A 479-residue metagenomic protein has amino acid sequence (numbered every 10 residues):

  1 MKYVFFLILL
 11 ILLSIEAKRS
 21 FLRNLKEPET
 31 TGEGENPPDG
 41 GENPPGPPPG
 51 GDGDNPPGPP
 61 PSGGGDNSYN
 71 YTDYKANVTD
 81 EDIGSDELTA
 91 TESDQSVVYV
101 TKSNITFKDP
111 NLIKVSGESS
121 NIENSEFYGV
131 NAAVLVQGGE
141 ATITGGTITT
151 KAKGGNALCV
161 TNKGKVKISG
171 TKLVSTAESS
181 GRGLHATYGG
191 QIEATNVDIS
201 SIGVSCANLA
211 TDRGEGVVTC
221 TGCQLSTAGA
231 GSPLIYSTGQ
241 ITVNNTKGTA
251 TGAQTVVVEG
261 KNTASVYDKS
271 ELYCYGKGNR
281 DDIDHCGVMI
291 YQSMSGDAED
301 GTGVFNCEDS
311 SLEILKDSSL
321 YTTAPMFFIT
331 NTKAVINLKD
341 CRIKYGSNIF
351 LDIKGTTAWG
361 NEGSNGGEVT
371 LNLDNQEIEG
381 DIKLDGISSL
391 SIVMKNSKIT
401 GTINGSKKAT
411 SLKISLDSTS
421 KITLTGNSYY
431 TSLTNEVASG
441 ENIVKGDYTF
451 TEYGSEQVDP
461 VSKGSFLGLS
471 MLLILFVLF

Functional and structural regions predicted by a protein language model:
M1-I8, L467-G468: Classical eukaryotic N-terminal signal peptides for Sec-dependent ER targeting/secretion, especially the positively
L10-E27, V477-F479: N-terminal signal peptide
N24-G34, P57-S120: N-terminal segments that cap or nucleate solenoid repeat domains
P61-T72, E92-Y99, N121-L135, A152-C159 (+9 more regions): Extracellular beta-strand/beta-solenoid scaffold signature
V78-D86, N104-N111, A141-G146, K165-K172 (+11 more regions): All-beta strand scaffolds that present successive hydrophobic residues in beta-strands
E87-A141, G145-T150, N156-K163, S428-P460: Extracellular beta-helix/beta-solenoid repeat scaffolds
G405-S411, L424-N435: Surface-exposed loop/turn positions within long extracellular repeat scaffolds, especially the passenger domains
K463-F479: Cleavable C-terminal sorting propeptides in eukaryotic secreted/cell-surface proteins
